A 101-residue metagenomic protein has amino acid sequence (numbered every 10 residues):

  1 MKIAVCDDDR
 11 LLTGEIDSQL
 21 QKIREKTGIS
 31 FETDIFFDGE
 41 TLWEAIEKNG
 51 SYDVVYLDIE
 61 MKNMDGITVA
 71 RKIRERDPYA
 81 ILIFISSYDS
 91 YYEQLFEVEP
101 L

Functional and structural regions predicted by a protein language model:
M1-I3, E25, S51: Short, Lys/Arg-enriched, disordered terminal segments
M1-L20, V55: Conserved acidic segment of CheY-like receiver
V5, I35, F84-I85: Conserved SAM-binding loop
D8, D38, S87: Cofactor-binding loop segments of dinucleotide-utilizing enzymes, especially the Rossmann-like FAD- and NAD(P)+-binding
G14-I23, L42-W43, A70: Short, well-ordered amphipathic alpha-helices
K26-D38, A45: Short hydrophobic/Thr-rich beta-strand motif most characteristic of the beta2 strand and flanking loop of CheY-like
W43-E44, N49-L101: CheY-like receiver
